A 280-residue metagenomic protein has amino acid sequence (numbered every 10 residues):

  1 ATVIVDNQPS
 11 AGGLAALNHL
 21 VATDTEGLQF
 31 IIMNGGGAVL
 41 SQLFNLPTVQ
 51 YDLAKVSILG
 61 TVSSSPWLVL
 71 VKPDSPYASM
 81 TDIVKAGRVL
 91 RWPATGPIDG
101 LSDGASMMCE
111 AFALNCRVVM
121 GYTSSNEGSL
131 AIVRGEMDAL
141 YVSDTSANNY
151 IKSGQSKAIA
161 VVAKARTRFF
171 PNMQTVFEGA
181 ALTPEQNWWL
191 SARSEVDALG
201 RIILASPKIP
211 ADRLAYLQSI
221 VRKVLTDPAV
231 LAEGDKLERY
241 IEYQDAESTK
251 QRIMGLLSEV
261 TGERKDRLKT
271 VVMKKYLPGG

Functional and structural regions predicted by a protein language model:
A1-K55, L101, F112-Y141, T145-Y150 (+4 more regions): N-terminal (or domain-start) structured segment
V5, L20, V69, I83 (+9 more regions): Residue-level signal for nonpolar/aromatic packing positions in well-ordered secondary structure
E26-F30, D82-D99, K157, V176: Short loop->beta-strand "edge-of-pocket" segments that line small-molecule binding or catalytic clefts across diverse
L28-I31, V49-L68, R91-P93, Q186-E195: A structural signal for short loop-to-beta-strand junctions that line the ligand-binding cleft of periplasmic/secreted
G35-G36, W67, K72-Y77, A94-G100 (+3 more regions): Short coil/turn segments
A38-P47, T61-P76, S106-A111, D197-L204 (+1 more regions): Periplasmic solute-binding protein
G60-K85, A160-N172, I203-A205: Hydrophobic/proline-rich hinge and linker segments of small-molecule sensing/allosteric domains, predominantly
I151-L225, E263, K274-G280: C-terminal lobe and pocket-closing loops of periplasmic/extracytoplasmic Venus-flytrap solute-binding proteins
